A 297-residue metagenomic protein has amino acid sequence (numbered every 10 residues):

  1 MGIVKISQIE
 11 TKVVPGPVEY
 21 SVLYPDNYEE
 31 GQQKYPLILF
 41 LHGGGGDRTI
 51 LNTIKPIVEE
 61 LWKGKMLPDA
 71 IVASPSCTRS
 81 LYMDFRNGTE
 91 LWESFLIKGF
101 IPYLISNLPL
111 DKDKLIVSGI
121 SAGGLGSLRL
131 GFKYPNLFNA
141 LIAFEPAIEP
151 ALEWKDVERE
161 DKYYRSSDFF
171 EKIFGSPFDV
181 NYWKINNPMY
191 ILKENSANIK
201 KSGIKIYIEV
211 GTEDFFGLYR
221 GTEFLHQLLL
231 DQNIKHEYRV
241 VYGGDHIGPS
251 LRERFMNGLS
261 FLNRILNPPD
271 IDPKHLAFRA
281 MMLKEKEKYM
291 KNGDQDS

Functional and structural regions predicted by a protein language model:
M1-S297: Non-catalytic cap/lid and distal C-terminal segments of serine-dependent acyl enzymes
